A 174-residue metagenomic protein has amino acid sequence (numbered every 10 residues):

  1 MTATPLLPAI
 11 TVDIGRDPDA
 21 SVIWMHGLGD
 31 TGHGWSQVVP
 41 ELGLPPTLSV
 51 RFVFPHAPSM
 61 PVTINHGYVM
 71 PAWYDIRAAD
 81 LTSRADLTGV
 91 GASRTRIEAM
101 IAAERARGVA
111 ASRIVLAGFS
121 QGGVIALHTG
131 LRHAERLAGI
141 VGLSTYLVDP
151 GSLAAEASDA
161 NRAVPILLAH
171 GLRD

Functional and structural regions predicted by a protein language model:
T2-V115: Serine-hydrolase catalytic machinery in alpha/beta-hydrolase-like enzymes
D13-I14, T145-D174: The feature captures the conserved acid-bearing segment of alpha/beta-hydrolase catalytic domains
G29, S59, Q121, L147 (+1 more regions): Short, glycine/serine-rich, charged loops/turns that create anion-binding and catalytic segments at active sites
Q37, H128-R132: Active-site signature of alpha/beta-hydrolase-fold catalytic machinery across serine- and Asp/Cys-nucleophile hydrolases
V115-G118, V141-L143, A169: Short beta-strand immediately N-terminal to the catalytic nucleophile in serine-hydrolase-like folds
A117-G122, A126: Gly/Ala-rich beta-loop-alpha elbow adjacent to hydrolase catalytic centers
E135-V148: A conserved short beta-strand
